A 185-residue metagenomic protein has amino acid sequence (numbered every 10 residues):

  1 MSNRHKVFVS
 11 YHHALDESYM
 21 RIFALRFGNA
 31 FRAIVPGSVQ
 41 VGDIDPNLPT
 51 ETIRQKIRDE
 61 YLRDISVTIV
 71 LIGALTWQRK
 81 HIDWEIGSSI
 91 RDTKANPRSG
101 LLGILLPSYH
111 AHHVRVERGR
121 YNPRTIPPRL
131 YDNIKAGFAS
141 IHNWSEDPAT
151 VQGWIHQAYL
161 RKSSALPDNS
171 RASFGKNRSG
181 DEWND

Functional and structural regions predicted by a protein language model:
M1-V67, A95-P97, I155, Y159 (+1 more regions): Conserved N-terminal substructure of TIR/SEFIR domains
S10, V70-A74, I104-L105: Conserved beta-strand segments of the P-loop GTPase G domain that flank and frequently precede/overlap
A14-S18, L75-Q78, Y109-A111: Short acidic, S/G/P-rich loop/turn micro-motifs used as interaction or catalytic elements
I22-L25, D83-I86, V116-G119: Short, glycine/charged-enriched secondary-structure capping and boundary segments
L75-R91: Conserved TIR/SEFIR loop-to-helix hotspot centered on a Trp-containing motif with a nearby acidic residue
R91-G103: Short, acidic/small-residue loops that bind anionic groups at enzyme active sites
L101-E117: Short beta-alpha junction loops
V114-V151: Acidic, Ser/Thr-rich peripheral helices and adjacent loops at domain boundaries
